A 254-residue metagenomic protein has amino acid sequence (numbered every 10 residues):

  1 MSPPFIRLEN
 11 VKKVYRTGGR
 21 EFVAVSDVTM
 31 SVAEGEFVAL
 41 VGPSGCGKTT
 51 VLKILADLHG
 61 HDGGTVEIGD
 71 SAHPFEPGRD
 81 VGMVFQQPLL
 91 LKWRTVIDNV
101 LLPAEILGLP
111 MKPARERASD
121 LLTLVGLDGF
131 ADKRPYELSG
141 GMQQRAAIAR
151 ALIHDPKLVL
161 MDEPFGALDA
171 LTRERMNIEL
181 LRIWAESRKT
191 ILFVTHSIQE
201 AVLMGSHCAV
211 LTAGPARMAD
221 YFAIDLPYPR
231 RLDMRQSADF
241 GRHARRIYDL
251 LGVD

Functional and structural regions predicted by a protein language model:
M1-F5, V14-D27: A short, flexible loop at the N-terminus of ABC-type nucleotide-binding domains that lies
V41-P43: The feature captures the beta-strand-to-loop junction immediately N-terminal to the Walker
A56: Helix-to-loop junction immediately C-terminal to a conserved catalytic motif
G64-P77: Conserved ABC transporter NBD signature motif
R94-L101: Short coil-to-helix segment of the ABC ATPase nucleotide-binding domain corresponding to the Q-loop/switch region
L101, E105, K112-F130, R182: Conserved ABC ATPase "signature" region
K133-Y136, H154: Conserved signature/switch motifs of ABC ATPase nucleotide-binding domains
I148: Hydrophobic anchor residue at the start of the ABC signature
